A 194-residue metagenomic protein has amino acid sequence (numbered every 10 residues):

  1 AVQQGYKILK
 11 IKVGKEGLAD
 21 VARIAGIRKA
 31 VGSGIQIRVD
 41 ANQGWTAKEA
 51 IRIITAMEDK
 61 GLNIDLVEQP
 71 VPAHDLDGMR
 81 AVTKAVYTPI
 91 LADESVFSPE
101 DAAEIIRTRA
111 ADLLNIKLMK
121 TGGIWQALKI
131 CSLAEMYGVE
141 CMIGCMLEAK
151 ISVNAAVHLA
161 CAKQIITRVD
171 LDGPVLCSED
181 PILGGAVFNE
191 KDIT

Functional and structural regions predicted by a protein language model:
A1-K12: Catalytic domains of carbohydrate-active enzymes, especially glycoside hydrolases
Q3, K129, L133-M136, H158 (+1 more regions): Charged/polar positions on well-ordered alpha helices
I11-S152, P181-F188: Catalytic core of soluble alpha/beta enzymes
M146-T194: Flexible C-terminal active-site loop/helix
